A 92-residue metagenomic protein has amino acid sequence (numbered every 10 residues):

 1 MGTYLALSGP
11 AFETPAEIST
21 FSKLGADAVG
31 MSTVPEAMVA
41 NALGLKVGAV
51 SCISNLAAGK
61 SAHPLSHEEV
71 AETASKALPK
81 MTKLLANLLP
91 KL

Functional and structural regions predicted by a protein language model:
M1-C52, L56-A62, H67-L92: Glycine-rich phosphate- or other oxyanion-binding loops that anchor nucleotides, phosphorylated ligands
